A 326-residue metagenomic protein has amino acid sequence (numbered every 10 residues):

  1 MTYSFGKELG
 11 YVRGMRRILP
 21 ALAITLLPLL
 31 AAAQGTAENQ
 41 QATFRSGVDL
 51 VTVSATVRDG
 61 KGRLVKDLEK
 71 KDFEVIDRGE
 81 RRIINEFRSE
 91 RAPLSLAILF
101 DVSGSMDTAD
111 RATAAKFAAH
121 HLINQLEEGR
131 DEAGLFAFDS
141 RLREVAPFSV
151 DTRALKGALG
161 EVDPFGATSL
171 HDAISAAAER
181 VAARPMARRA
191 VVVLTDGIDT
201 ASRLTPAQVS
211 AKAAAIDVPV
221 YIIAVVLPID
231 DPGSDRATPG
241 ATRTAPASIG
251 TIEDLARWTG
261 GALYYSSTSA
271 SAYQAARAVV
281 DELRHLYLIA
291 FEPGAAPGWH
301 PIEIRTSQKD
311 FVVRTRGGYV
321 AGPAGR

Functional and structural regions predicted by a protein language model:
R13-I18: Positively charged n-region of N-terminal signal peptides that target proteins for export
P20-A31: Bacterial N-terminal signal peptides
A33-R326: Scaffold/interface architecture of coatomer-like assemblies
